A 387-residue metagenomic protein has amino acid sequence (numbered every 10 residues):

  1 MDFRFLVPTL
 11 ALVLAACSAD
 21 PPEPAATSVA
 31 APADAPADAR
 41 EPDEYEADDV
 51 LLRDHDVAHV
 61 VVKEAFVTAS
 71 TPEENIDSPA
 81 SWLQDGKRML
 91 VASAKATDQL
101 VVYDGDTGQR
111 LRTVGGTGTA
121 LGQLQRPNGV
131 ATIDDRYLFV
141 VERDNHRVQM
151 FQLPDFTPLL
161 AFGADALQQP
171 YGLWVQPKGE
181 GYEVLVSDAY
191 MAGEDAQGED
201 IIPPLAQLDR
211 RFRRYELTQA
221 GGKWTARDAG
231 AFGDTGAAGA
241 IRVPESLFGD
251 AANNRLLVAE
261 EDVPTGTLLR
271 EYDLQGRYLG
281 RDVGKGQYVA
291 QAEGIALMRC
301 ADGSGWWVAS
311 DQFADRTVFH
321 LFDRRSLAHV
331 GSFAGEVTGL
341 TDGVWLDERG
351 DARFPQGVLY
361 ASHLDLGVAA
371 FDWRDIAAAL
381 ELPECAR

Functional and structural regions predicted by a protein language model:
V13-A16: C-terminal motif of bacterial Sec signal peptides marking the signal peptidase cleavage site
S18-P21: Bacterial signal peptide processing site
E46-N75, A226-A229: A short helix->beta-strand "capping" segment at the edge of beta-propeller domains
K63-V101: Beta-strand-rich domains and repeat architectures in extracellular enzymes and scaffolds, especially beta-propellers
T71-G86, T119-D134, A166-K178, D234-N253 (+2 more regions): Beta-rich, blade/repeat-based domains predominating in secreted/periplasmic proteins but also intracellular
D104-G108, Q152-F156, T218-A220, Y272-R277 (+2 more regions): Short loop/turn segments that connect beta-strands within beta-propeller blades
D144-P203: Asp-box/WD-like beta-propeller blade repeats and closely related beta-sheet repeat scaffolds
K285-V330: Loop/turn-rich, solvent-exposed surfaces of beta-rich toroidal or solenoidal domains
